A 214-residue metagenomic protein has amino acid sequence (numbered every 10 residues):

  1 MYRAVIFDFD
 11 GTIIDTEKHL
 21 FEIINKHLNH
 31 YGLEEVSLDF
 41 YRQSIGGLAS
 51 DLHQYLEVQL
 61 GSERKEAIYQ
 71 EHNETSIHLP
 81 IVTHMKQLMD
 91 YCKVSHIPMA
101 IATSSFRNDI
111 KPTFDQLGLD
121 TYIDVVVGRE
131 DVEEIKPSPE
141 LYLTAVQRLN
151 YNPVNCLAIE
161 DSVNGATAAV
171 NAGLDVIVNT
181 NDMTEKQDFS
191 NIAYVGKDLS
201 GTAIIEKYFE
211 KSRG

Functional and structural regions predicted by a protein language model:
M1-R3, D90, F106-R107, K111-G214: Asp-based, Mg2+/Mn2+-dependent phosphohydrolase catalytic module
Y2-Q87, Y91-S95, K111: N-terminal helical cap/lid subdomain that shapes the substrate entry/recognition surface in HAD-like hydrolases
T12, T103-S105: Conserved phosphate-coupling serine/threonine residues in phosphotransfer and NTP-handling enzymes
I13, I81, M99, E134 (+1 more regions): Conserved SAM-binding loop
K18, E35, L79, S104 (+2 more regions): Non-catalytic, surface-exposed connector residues within folded enzymatic/regulatory domains
K18-H19, L28-N29, L56, E74-S76 (+4 more regions): Short linear motifs at secondary-structure transitions and domain/linker junctions
E34, I45, H78, T103 (+2 more regions): A structural signal for short, well-ordered beta-strand elements
E34, P98, D175: Residue-level detector of anion-binding/catalytic polar loops
